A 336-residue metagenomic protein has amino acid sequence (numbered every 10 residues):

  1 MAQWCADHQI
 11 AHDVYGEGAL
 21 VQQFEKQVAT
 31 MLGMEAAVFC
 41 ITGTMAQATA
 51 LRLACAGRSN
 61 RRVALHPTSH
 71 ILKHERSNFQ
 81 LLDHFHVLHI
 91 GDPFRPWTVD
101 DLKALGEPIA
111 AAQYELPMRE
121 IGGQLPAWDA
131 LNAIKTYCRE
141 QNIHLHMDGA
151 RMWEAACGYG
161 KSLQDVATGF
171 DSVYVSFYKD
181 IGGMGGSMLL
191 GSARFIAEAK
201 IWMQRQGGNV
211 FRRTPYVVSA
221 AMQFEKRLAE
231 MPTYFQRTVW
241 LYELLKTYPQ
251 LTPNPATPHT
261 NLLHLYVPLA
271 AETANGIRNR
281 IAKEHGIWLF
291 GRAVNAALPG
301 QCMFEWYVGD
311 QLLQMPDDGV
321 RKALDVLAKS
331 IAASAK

Functional and structural regions predicted by a protein language model:
M1-T42, A56, H66-L72, N78-Q80 (+1 more regions): Conserved N-terminal alpha-helix of the aminotransferase class I/II PLP-enzyme fold
C55-A112: PLP-dependent aminotransferase-like
R58, Q250-A335: Conserved C-terminal alpha-helix-loop-beta "cap" of PLP-dependent enzymes that closes/shapes the active-site mouth
H86-V87, L145-M147, L289: Hydrophobic beta-strand scaffold residues
R95-G149: Active-site phosphate-binding strand-loop segment of PLP-dependent enzymes
L102, A156-Q164: Distinct, well-ordered alpha-helical segments
E120, L125, T168-T260, L269: Active-site C-terminal subdomain of aminotransferase-like
